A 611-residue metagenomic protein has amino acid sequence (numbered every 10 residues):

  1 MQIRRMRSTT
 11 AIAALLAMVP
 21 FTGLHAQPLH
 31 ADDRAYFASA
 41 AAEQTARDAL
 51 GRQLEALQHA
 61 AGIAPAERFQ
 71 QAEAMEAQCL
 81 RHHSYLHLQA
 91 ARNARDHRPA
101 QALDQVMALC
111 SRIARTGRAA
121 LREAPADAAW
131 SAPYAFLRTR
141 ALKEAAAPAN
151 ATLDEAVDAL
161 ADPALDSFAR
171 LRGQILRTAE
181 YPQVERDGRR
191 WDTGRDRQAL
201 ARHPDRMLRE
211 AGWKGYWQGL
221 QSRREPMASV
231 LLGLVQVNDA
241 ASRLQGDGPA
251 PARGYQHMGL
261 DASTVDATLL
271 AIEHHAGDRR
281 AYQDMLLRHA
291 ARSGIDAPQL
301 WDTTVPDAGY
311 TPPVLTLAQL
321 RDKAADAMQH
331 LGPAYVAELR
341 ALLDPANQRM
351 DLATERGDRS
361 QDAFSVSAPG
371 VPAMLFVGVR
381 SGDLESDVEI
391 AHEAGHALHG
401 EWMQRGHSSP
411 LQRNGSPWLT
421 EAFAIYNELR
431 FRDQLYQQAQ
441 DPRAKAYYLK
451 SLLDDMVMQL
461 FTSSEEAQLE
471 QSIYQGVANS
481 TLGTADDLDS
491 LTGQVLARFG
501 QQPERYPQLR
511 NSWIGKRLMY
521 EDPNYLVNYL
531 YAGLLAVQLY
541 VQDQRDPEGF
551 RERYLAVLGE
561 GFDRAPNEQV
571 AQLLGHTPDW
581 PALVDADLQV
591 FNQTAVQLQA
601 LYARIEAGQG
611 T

Functional and structural regions predicted by a protein language model:
T10-G23: Bacterial N-terminal signal peptides
Q27-Y310, K323, L496, R564 (+1 more regions): A well-structured
A38, R140-A145, G259, I295 (+5 more regions): C-terminal, non-catalytic "cap/extension" segments appended to globular domains
G246, S381-E401, E421-I425, L429 (+1 more regions): Active-site recognition of the HExxH zinc-binding catalytic motif
P312-T316, G370, M374-I390: Short pre-active-site segment immediately N-terminal to the catalytic Zn-binding motif
P313-L315, R349-P372: Catalytic zinc-binding patch centered on the HExxH motif and its immediate surroundings that defines zinc-dependent
N414-A444, L452-M458, A532: Post-HExxH zinc-binding segment in Zn-dependent metallohydrolases
R430-L453, I473, V477-A478, D546-A556: Short helix/loop segments within enzyme catalytic domains that coordinate or immediately flank catalytic cofactors
